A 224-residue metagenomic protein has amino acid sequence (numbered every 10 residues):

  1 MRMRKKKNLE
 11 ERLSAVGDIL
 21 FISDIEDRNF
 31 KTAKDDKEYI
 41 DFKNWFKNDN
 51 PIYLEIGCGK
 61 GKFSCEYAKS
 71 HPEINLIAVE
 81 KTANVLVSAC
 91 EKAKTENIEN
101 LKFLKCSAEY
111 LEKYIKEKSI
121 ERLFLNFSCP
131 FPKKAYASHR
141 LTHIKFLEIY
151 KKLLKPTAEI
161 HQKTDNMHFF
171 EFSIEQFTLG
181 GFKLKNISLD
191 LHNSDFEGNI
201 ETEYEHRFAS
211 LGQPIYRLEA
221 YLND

Functional and structural regions predicted by a protein language model:
M1-I52, K62-K69: S-adenosyl-L-methionine
G57-G59: Class I SAM-dependent methyltransferase "Motif I" SAM/SAH-binding loop
T82: Conserved SAM/SAH-binding beta-strand->alpha-helix loop
L86-S88, F170: Short alpha-helix immediately C-terminal to the canonical SAM-binding loop
E91-E117: S-adenosyl-L-methionine
T142-P156: A short glycine-rich, Lys/Arg-flanked "PGG" loop and its adjoining helix->strand segment in the class I
T157-T164: Conserved beta-strand signature within the Rossmann-like core of class I S-adenosyl-L-methionine
E175, G180-D224: Class I S-adenosyl-L-methionine
